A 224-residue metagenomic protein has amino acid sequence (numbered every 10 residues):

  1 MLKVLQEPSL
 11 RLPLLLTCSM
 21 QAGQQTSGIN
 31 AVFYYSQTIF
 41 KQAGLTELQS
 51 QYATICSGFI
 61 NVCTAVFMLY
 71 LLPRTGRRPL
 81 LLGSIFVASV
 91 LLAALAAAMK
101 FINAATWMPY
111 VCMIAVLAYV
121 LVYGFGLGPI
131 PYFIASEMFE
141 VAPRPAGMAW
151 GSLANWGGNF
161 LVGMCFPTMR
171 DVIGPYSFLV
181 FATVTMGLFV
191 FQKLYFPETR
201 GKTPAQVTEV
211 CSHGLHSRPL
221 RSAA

Functional and structural regions predicted by a protein language model:
M1-A224: Alpha-helical transmembrane bundle of multi-pass membrane proteins
